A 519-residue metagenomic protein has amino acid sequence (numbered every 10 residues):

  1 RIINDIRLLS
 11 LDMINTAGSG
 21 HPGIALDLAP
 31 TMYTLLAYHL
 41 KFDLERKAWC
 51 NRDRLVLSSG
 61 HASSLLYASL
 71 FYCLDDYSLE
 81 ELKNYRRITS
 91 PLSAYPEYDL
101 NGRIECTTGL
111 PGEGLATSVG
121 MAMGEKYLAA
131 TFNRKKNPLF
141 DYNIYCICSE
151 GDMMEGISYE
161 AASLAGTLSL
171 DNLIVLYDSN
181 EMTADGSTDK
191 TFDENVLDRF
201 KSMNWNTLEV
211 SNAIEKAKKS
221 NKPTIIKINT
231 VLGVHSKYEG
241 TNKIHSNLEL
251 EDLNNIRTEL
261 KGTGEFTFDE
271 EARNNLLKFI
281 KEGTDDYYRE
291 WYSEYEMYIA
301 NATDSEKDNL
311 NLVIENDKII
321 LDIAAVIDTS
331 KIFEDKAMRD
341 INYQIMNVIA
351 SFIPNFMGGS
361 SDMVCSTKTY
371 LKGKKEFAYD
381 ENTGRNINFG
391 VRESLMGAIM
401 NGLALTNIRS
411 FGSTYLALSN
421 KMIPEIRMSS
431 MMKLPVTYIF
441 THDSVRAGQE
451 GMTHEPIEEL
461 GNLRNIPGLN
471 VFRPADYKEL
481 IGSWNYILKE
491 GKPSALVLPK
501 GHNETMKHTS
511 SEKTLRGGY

Functional and structural regions predicted by a protein language model:
R1-D27, I147-C148, D152-G156, I174 (+2 more regions): Conserved acidic/glycine
A17-A29, L55-H61, R86, P96-T117 (+9 more regions): Active-site nucleophile and cofactor-binding loops and adjacent substrate-binding regions of central metabolic enzymes
D27-T167, Y370-L371, L403: Cofactor-binding active-site loop characterized by glycine-rich and histidine/acidic residues
D75-R87, G166-D178, S202-W205, S430-G448 (+1 more regions): A glycine-rich helix N-cap at a beta->alpha junction
G124, L128-N137, N342-I345, G373-Y379 (+3 more regions): Glycine-/acidic-rich phosphate or pyrophosphate-binding loops and their flanking alpha/beta elements
N133-F140, E181-T183, T188-K216, E251-F279 (+3 more regions): Conserved thiamine diphosphate
F192-L197, N229, V234, I244-N247 (+4 more regions): Flexible glycine/proline-rich, aromatic-decorated loop/lid segments
E209-G240, Y287, R464-T509: Structural signature of the thiamine diphosphate
